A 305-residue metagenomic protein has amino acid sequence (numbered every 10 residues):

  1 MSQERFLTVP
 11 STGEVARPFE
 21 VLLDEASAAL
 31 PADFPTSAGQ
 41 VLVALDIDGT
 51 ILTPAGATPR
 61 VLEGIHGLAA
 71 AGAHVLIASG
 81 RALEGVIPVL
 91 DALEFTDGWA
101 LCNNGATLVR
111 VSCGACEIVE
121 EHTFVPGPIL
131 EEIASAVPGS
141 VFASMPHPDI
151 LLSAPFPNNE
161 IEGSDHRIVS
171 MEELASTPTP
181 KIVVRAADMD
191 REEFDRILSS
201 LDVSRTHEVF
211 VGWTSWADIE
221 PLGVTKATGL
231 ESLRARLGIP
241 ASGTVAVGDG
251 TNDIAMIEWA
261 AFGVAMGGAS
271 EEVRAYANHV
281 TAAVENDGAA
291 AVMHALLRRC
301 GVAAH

Functional and structural regions predicted by a protein language model:
M1-I47, I239: Non-catalytic pre-domain segments flanking phosphatase-related domains
S27-V75: N-terminal glycine-/serine-/threonine-rich phosphate-binding loop
D33-F34, A38, T58, E220-H305: Mg2+-dependent phosphoryl-transfer enzymes with acidic/Ser/Thr/Gly-rich catalytic loops
G49, R81, D249-G250: Active-site metal-binding loops of divalent metal-dependent hydrolases
P59-N159: Active-site phosphate-binding/coordination module
G72-L76, T96-G98, K181, S242-T244 (+1 more regions): Short active-site oxyanion
F95-T96, N104, R205, W259-A260 (+1 more regions): Short, structured coil segments at secondary-structure junctions
A136-V247, T251-W259: Conserved acidic, metal-coordinating active-site core of Asp-based, Mg2+-dependent phosphoryl-transfer enzymes
